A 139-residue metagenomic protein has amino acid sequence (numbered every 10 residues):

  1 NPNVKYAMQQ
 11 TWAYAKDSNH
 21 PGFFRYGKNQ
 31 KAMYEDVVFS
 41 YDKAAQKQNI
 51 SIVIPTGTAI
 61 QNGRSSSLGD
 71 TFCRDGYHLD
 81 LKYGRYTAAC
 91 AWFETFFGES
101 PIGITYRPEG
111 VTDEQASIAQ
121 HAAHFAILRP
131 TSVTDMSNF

Functional and structural regions predicted by a protein language model:
N1-A7, I50: A short helix->loop->beta-strand "cap" motif at the edges of active sites that frequently abuts
P2, S117, D135-N138: Extracytoplasmic low-complexity repetitive segments enriched in small/polar residues
K5-P21: Oxyanion-hole/transition-state-stabilizing segment in secreted/luminal serine hydrolases and related acyltransferases
D17, P21-A126: Catalytic His-Asp segment of secreted/periplasmic serine-dependent ester chemistry enzymes
A122-F139: Long, charge-rich low-complexity segments
